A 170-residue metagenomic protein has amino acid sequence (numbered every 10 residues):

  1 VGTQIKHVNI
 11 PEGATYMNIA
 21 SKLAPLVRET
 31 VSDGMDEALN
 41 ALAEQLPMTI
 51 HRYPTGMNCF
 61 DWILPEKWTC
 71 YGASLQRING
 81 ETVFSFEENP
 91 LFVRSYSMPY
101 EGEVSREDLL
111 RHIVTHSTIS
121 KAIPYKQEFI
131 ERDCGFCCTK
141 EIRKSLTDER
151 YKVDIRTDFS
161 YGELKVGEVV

Functional and structural regions predicted by a protein language model:
G2-V170: N-terminal hydrophobic/helix-forming segments and targeting peptides
